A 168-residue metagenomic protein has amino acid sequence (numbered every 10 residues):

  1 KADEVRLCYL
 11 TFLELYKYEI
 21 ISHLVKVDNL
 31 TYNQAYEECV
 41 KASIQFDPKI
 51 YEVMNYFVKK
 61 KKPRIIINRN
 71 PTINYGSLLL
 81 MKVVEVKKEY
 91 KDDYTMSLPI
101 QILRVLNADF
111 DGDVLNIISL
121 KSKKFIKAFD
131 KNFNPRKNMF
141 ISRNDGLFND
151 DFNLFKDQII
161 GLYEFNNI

Functional and structural regions predicted by a protein language model:
K1-G146: Core mixed alpha/beta domains of very large multi-subunit molecular machines
S119, I126, L162-I168: Surface-exposed, charged/polar loop-rich segments that form substrate/cofactor-binding or regulatory interfaces
N149-N167: Short, conserved secondary-structure transition motifs
